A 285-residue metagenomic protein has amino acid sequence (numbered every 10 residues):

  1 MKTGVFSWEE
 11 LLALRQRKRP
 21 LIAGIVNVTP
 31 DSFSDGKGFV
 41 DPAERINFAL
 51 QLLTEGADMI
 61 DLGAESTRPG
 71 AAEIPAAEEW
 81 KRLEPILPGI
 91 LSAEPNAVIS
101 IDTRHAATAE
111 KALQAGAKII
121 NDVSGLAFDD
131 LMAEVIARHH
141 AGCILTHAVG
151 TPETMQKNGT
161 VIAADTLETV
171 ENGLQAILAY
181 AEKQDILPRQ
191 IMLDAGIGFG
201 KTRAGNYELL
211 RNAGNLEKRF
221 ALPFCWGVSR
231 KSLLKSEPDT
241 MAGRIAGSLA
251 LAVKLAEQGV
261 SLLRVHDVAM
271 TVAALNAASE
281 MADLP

Functional and structural regions predicted by a protein language model:
K2-E10, R17, F33-F48, T67-S92 (+5 more regions): Active-site-adjacent loop and "lid" segments of alpha/beta metabolic enzymes
K18-L21, Q190: Conserved catalytic motifs of the protein kinase core domain
L21-N27: Short, hydrophobic/glycine-enriched beta-strand segments
V26, L52, G56, I60 (+5 more regions): Conserved, mostly hydrophobic/aromatic
P30: Catalytic-pocket segment enriched in acidic/His residues
E44-S66: Active-site cofactor/substrate anionic-group-binding motifs, chiefly glycine- and Lys/Arg-rich phosphate-binding loops
L50-T54, Q175-Q190: Phosphate/pyrophosphate-binding loops at sites that engage ATP/ADP/AMP, CoA/4′-phosphopantetheine, polyphosphate
L62-E65, D194-I197, V228: Glycine-rich beta-strand-to-loop/alpha-helix junction loops that act as flexible
